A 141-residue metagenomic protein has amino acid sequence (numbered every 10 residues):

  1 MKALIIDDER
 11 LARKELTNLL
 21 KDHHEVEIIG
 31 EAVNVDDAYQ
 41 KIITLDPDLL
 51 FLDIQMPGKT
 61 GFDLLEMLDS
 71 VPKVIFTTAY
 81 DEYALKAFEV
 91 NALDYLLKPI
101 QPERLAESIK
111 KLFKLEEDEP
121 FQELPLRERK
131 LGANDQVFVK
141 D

Functional and structural regions predicted by a protein language model:
D7, D53: Active-site residues of response regulator receiver
E9-G30: Two-component/phosphorelay signaling modules centered on CheY-like receiver
E31-Q40, G61: Helix N-cap/capping motif at the beta->alpha junctions
Q40, F62-V71: Short amphipathic alpha-helix used as the core "switch/output" element in two-component signaling
M56: Receiver (REC) domain active-site loop signature in two-component systems and cognate sites in sensor histidine kinases
K98: A Lys-centered signature of the CheY-like receiver
F113-D141: Conserved binding/recognition cores within well-folded domains
